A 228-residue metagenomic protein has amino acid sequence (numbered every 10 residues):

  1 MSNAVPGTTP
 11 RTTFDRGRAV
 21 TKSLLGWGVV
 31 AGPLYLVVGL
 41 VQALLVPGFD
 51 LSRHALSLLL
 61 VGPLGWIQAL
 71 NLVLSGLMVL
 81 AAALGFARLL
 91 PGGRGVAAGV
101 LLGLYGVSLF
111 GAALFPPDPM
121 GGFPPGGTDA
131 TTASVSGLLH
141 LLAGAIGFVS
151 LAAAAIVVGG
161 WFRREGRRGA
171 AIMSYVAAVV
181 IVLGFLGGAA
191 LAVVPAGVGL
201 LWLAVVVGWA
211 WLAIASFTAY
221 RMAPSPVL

Functional and structural regions predicted by a protein language model:
M1-T8: N-terminal acidic, proline/glycine-rich, low-complexity intrinsically disordered segments
P10-V227: Hydrophobic, aromatic-enriched alpha-helical segments typical of multi-pass transmembrane helices
